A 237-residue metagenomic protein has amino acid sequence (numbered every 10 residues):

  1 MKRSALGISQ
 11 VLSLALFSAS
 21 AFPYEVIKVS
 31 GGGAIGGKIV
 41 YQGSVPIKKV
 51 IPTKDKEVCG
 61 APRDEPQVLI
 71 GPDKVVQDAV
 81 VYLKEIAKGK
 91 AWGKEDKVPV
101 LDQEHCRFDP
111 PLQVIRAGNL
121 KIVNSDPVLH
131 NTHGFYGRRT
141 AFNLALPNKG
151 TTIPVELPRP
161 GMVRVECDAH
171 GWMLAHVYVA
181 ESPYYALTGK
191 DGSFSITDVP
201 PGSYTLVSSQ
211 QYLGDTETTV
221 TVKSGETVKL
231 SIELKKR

Functional and structural regions predicted by a protein language model:
M1-S4: Positively charged n-region of N-terminal signal peptides that target proteins for export
L6-S9, V29: Short helix-onset patch at the extreme N-terminus, typifying the N->h transition of secretory signal peptides
S9-A19: Bacterial N-terminal signal peptides
F22-R237: Extracytoplasmic copper-binding redox domains, predominantly the cupredoxin/blue-copper superfamily
